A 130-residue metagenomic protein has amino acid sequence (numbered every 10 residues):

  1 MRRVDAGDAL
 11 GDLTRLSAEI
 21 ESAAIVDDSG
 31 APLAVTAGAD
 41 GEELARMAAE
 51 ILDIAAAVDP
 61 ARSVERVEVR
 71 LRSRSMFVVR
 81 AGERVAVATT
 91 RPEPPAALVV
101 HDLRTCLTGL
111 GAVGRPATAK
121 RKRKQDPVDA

Functional and structural regions predicted by a protein language model:
M1-S22, D28-A130: Acidic, low-complexity cytosolic segments
